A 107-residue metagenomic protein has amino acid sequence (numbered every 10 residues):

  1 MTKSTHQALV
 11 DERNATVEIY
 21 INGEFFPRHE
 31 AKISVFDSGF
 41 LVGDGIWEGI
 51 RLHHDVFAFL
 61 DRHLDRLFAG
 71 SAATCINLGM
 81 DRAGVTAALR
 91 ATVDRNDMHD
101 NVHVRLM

Functional and structural regions predicted by a protein language model:
M1-M107: Conserved alpha/beta cores of soluble small-molecule-handling proteins
